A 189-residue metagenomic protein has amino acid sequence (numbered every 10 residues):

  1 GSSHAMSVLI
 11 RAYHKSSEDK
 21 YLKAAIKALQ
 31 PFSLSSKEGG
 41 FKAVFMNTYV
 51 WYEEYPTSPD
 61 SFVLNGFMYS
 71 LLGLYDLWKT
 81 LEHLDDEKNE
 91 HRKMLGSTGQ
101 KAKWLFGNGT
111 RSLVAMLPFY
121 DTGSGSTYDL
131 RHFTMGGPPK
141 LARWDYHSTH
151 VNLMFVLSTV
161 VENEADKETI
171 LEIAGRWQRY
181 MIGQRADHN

Functional and structural regions predicted by a protein language model:
G1-M68: Extended ligand-binding groove/face enriched in aromatic
S3-E18, Y69-T98, T149-D166: Well-ordered alpha-helical scaffold segments within catalytic/enzyme domains
Y21, P59, G66, H91 (+6 more regions): Residue-level preference for long, well-ordered alpha-helices that form the structural scaffold of enzyme catalytic
L22-F45, Q100-S126, T169-N189: Long, well-ordered core segments of solenoidal/helical folds
K42-N65, D121-T149, L153: Carbohydrate-binding/catalytic loop surfaces
T57-T80, G96-R111, T122: Flexible, glycine-rich surface segments
F133-N189: Long hydrophobic alpha-helical segments typical of transmembrane helices together with their membrane-interfacial
